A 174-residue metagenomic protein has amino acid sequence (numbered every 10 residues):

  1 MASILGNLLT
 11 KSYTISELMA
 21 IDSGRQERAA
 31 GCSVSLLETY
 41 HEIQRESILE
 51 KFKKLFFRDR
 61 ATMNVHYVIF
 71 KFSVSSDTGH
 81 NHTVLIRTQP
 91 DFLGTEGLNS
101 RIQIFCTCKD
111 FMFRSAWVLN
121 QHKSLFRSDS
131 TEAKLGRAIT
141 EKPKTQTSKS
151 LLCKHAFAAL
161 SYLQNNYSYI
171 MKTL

Functional and structural regions predicted by a protein language model:
M1-L174: Long, low-complexity, compositionally biased intrinsically disordered regions
